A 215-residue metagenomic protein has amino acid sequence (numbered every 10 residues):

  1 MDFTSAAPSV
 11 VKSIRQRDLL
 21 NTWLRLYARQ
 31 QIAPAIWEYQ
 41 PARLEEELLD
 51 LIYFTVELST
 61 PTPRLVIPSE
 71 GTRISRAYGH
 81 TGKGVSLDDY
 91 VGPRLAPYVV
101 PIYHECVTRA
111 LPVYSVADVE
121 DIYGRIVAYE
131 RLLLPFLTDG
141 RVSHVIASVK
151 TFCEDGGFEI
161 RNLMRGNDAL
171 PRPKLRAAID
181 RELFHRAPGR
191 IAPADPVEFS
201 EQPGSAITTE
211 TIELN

Functional and structural regions predicted by a protein language model:
M1-T81, V85-D89, P97-N215: Intrinsically disordered, low-complexity terminal regulatory regions
